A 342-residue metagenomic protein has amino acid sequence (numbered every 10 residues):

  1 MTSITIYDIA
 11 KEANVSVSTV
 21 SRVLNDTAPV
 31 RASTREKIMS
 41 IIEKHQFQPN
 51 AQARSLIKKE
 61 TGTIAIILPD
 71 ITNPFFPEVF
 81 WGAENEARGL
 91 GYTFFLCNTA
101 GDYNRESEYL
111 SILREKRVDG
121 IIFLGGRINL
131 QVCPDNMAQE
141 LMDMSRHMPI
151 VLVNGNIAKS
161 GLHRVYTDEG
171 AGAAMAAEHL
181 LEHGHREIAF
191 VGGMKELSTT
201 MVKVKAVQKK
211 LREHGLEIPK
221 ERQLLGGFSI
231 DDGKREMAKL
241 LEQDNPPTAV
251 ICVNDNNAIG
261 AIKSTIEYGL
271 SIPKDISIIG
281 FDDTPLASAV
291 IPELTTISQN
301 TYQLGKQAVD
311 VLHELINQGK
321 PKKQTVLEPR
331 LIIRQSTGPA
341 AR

Functional and structural regions predicted by a protein language model:
M1-E60, K205, A341: N-terminal helix-turn-helix DNA-binding module of bacterial transcription factors
M1-T5, K59-E178, E182, E242: Alpha-helical recognition/docking segments in bacterial nutrient-uptake and carbohydrate-utilization systems
T5-D8, N14, L24, Q46 (+8 more regions): Conserved functional loop/turn residues at catalytic and ligand-binding sites
I41, G82, E86, E140-M144 (+2 more regions): Alpha-helical structural signal in soluble globular domains
T63, H185-E187, T248-A249: Residues that mark the start of a beta-strand
P69-E78, L96-R105, G125-Q131, G155 (+6 more regions): Hinge/beta->alpha junction and helix N-cap segments in small-molecule ligand-binding domains
E236-R342: Flexible loop/turn connectors
